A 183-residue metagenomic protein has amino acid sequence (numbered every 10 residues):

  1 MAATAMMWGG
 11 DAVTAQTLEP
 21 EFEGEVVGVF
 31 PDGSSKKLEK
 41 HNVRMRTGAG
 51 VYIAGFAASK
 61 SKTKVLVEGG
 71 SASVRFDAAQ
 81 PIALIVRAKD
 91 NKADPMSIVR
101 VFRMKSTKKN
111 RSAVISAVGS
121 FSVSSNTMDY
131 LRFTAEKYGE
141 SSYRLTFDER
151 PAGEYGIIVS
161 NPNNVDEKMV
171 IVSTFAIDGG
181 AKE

Functional and structural regions predicted by a protein language model:
T4-A12: C-terminal segment of classical bacterial N-terminal signal peptides
V13-G119, V159-E183: Primarily secretory-pathway and cell-envelope proteins
D77-A79, E136-Y138, D148-R150: Surface-exposed coil/turn segments at beta-strand junctions on protein surfaces, enriched
A113-E140: Extended, solvent-exposed segments with strong compositional bias
Y130, T146-E149: Exposed beta-sheet edge and beta->alpha loop/turn motif
T134, R144-T146, T174-A176: Generic structural detector for well-ordered beta-strands
S141, D148-E154, I158: A glycine-anchored, Pro-Gly-centered beta-turn/N-cap motif
